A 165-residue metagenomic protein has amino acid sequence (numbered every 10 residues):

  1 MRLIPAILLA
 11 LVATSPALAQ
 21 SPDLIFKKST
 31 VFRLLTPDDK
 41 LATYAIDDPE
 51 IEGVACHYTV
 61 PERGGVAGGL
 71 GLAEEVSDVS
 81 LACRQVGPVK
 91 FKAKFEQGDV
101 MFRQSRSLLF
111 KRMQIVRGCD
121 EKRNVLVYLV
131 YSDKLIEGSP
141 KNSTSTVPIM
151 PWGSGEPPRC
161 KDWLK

Functional and structural regions predicted by a protein language model:
M1-I7: Sec-dependent signal peptide recognition, specifically the positively charged N-region followed immediately by
A13-P16: N-terminal signal peptide c-region/cleavage motif recognized by signal peptidases
Q20-S80: N-terminal secretory signal peptides
K40, F110-R117, K122-N124, I136-N142: Active-site-adjacent core segments of small-molecule enzymes
L41-A45, C56, I115, V125-V130: Broad, structure-driven detector of short, well-ordered beta-strand segments within folded domains
A55-E121: Mature extracytoplasmic domains of secretory-pathway proteins
R123-K165: C-terminal partner/receptor-binding element of secreted or periplasmic proteins
